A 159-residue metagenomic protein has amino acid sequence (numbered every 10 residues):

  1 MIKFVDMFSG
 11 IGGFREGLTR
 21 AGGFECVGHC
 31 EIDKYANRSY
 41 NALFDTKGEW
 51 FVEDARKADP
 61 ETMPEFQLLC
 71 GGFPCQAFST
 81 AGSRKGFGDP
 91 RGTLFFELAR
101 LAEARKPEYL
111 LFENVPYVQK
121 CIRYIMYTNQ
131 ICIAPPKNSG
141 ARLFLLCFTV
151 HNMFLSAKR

Functional and structural regions predicted by a protein language model:
M1-R159: Conserved active-site and SAM-binding loop architecture of S-adenosyl-L-methionine-dependent nucleic-acid
